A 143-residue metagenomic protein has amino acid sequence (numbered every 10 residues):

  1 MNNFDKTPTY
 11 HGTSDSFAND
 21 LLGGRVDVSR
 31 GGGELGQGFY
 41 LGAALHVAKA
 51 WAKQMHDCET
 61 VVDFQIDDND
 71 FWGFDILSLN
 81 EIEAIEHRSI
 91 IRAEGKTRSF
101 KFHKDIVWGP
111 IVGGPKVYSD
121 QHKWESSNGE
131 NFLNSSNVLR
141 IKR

Functional and structural regions predicted by a protein language model:
M1-P8, G33-Q37, K49-T60, Q65-R143: Conserved NAD+-utilizing ADP-ribose enzyme module
T7-G33: Short aromatic-glycine-(Arg/Gly/Cys) micro-motifs in beta-strand/loop hairpins
